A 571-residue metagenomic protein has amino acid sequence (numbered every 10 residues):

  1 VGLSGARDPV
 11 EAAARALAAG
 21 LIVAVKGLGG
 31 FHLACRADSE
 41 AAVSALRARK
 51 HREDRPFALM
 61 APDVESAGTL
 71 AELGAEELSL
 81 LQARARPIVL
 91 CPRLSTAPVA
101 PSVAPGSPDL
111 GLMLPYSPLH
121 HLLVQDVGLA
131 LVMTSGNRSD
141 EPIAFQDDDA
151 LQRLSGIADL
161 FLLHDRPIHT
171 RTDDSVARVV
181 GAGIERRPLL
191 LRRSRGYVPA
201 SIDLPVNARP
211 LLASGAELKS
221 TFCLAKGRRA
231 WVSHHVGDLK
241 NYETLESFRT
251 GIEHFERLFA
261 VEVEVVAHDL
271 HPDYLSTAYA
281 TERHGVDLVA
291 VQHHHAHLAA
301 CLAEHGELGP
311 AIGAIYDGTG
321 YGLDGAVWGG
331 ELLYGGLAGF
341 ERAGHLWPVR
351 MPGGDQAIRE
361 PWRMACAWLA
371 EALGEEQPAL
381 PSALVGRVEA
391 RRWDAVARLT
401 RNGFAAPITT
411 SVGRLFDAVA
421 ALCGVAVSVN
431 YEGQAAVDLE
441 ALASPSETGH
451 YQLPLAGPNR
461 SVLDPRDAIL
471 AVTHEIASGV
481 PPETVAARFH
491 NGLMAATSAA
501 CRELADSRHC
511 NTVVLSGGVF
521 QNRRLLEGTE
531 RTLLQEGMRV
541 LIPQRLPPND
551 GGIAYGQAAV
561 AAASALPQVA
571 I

Functional and structural regions predicted by a protein language model:
V1-A267, H271-H284, A326: Active-site-adjacent structural elements in enzyme catalytic cores
I22-A37, P118, A130-P142, D317-V327 (+2 more regions): Conserved phosphate/anionic-ligand binding catalytic regions in large, soluble enzymes, centered on
K26-G30, H268-H271, G318, V412 (+1 more regions): Glycine-rich beta-strand-to-loop/alpha-helix junction loops that act as flexible
V176-S201, R209, P310-A370, W393-S444: Glycine-rich phosphate-binding loop of actin/hexokinase-like ATP-binding domains
A213-E246, T250-H254, A367-C510, R524-L534: A contiguous, well-structured pocket-lining segment that forms one wall/lid of small-molecule binding clefts in soluble
E246-H254, V265-G313, G492, A499 (+1 more regions): N-terminal small/polar loop signature for handling phosphorylated ligands or for N-terminal nucleophile
D269, V286-H297, N511-S516, R523 (+1 more regions): Conserved phosphate-binding/catalytic loops in two-lobed NTP-binding clefts
H295-Y316, G320-G322, P361-A370, H490 (+1 more regions): Glycine-rich phosphate-binding/hydrolytic loop that grips phosphoryl groups
